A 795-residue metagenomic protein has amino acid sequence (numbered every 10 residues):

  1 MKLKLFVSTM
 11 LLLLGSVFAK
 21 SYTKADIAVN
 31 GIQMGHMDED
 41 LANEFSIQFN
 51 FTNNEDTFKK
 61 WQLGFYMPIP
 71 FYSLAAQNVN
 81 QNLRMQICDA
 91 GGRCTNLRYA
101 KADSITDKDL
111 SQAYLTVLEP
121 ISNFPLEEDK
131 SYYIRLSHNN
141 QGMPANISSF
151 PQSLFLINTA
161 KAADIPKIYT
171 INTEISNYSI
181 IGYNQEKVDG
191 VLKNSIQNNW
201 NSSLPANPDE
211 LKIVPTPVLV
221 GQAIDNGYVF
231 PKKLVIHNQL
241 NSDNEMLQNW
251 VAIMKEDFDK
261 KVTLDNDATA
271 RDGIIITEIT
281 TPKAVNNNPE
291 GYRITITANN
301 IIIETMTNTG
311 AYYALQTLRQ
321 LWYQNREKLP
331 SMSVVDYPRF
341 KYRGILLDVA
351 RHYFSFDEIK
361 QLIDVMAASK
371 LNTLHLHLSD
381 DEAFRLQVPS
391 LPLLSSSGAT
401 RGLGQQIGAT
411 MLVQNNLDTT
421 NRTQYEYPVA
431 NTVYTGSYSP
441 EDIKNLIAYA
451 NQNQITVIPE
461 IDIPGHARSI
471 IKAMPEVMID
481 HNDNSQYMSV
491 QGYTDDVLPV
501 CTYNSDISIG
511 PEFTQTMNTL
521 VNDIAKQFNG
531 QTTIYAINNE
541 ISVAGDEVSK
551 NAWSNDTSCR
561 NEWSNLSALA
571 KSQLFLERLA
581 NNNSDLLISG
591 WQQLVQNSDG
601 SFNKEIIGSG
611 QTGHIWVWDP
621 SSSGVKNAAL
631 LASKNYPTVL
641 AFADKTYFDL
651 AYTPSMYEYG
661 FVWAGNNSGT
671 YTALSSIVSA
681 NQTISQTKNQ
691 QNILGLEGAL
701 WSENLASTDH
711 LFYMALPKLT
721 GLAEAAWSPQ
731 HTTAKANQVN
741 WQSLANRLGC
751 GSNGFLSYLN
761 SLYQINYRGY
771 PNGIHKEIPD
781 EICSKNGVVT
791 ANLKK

Functional and structural regions predicted by a protein language model:
K20-A42: Low-complexity, acidic Ser/Thr/Pro/Gly-rich terminal tails and inter-domain linkers that flank the onset of structured
D40-D56: Short beta-strand elements of extracellular/lumenal beta-sandwich folds
T57-Q112: Short acidic, flexible loop segments centered on an aromatic residue
A113, V117-S153: Low-complexity, intrinsically disordered segments enriched in Ser/Thr together with acidic residues
S148, S153-P338, S589-G600, N760 (+1 more regions): Acidic, contiguous N-terminal accessory segments
P289-T502, S508-F513, A525, A536 (+1 more regions): Feature activates predominantly on carbohydrate-active enzymes
S489-G613, P620-G624, A628: Active-site neighborhood of glycoside hydrolase catalytic domains
I588-K795: Flexible, acidic glycine-rich loops studded with aromatic residues
